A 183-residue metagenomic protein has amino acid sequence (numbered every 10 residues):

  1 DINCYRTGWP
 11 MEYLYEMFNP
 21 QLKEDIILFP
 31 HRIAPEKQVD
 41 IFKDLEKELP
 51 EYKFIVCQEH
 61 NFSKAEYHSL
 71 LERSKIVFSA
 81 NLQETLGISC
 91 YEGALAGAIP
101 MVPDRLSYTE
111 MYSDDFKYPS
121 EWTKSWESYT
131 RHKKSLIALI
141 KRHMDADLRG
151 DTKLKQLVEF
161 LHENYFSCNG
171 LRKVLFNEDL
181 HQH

Functional and structural regions predicted by a protein language model:
T7, M11, Y15-K37, K43-K47: Conserved donor-binding/catalytic core segment of Leloir-type glycosyltransferases
V39-H68: A conserved nucleotide-sugar
H68-S74: Short alpha-helical donor nucleotide-sugar binding micro-motif in glycosyltransferases
V77-F78, M101: A short hydrophobic beta-strand element within the catalytic core of glycosyltransferases that build diverse glycans
N81-L82: Aromatic "clamp/platform" in nucleotide-sugar-dependent glycosyltransferases that forms part of the donor/acceptor
G87-C90: Short glycine/serine-rich donor-binding loops of glycosyltransferases
I99-V102, T109: Short hydrophobic beta-strand element within catalytic cores of glycosyltransferases and related nucleotide-activated
T123-H181: A charged, aromatic-enriched C-terminal amphipathic alpha-helix characteristic of glycosyltransferases across folds
